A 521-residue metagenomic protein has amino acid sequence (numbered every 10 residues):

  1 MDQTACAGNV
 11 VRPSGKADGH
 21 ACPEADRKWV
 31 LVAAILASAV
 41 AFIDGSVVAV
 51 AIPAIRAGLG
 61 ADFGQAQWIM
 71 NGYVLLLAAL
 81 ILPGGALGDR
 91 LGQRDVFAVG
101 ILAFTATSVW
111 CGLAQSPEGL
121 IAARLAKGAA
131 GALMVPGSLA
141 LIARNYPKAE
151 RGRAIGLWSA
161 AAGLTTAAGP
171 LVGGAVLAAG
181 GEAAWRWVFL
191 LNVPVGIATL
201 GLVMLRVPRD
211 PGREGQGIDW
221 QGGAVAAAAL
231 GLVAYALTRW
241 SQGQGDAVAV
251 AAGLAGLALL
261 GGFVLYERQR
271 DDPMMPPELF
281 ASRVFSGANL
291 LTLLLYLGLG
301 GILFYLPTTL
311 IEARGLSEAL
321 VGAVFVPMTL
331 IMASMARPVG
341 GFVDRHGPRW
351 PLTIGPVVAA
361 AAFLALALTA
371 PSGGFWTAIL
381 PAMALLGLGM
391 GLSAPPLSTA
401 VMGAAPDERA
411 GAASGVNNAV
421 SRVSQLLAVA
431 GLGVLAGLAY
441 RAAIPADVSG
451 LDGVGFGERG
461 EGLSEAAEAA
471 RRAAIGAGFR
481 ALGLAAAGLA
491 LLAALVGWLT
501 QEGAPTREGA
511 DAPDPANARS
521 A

Functional and structural regions predicted by a protein language model:
D2-V30, L265, G460-A521: Transmembrane-helix exit segments and adjacent C-terminal regions of multi-pass membrane proteins
W29-V50, V248-A252, L259, D272-A442 (+1 more regions): 12-transmembrane solute porter fold
A51-A79, G119, A319-A323: Extracellular/periplasmic helix-loop-helix junction of adjacent transmembrane segments in MFS-like secondary
A54, G85-A86, R90, A175 (+1 more regions): Membrane-interface helix termini in secondary transporters
G60, G92, L113-G119, G181 (+3 more regions): Helix-breaking motifs and short loop linkers at transmembrane-helix boundaries and internal kinks in secondary membrane
N71-G85, V135-L139, V326-P338: Central cavity-lining transmembrane alpha-helices of secondary-active solute carriers, predominantly the Major
D89-L91, D95-Q221: Helix-loop-helix hairpins in multi-pass membrane proteins, especially solute transporters
A178-T292, G298, L316, A474: Hydrophobic transmembrane-helix bundles of small-molecule transporters
